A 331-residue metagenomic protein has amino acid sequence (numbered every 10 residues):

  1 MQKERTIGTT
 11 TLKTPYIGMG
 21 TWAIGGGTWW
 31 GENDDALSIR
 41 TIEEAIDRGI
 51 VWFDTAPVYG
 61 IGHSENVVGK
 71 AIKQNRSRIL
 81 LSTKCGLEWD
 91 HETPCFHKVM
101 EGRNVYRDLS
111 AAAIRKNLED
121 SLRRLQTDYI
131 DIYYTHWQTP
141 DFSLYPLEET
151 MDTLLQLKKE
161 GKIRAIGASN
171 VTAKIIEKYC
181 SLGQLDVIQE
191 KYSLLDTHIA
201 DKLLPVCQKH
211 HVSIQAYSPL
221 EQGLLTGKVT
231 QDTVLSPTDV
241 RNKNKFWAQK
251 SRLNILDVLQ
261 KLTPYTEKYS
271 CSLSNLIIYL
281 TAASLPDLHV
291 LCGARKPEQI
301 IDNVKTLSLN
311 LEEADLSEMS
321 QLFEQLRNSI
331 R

Functional and structural regions predicted by a protein language model:
M1-L80: N-terminal binding-site loop/beta-alpha segment at the start of enzyme catalytic domains that lines or forms
T9, A71-R76, L122-Q126, Y179-G183: Acidic (Asp/Glu)-rich catalytic clusters
T10-W29, K84-N104, Y134: N-terminal small/glycine-rich loop or linker at the start of catalytic domains across soluble metabolic enzymes
Y16, W52, Y129-I132, A165 (+2 more regions): Residues at the N-termini of beta-strands
A23-D35, M100-R115, F142-S143: Active-site mouth loops of central-metabolism enzymes
E32-A45, S110-R124, V171-K178: Short, acidic/polar
L122-D141: Active-site groove signature of glycoside hydrolases
Q138-R331: Beta/alpha (TIM)-barrel catalytic core signal, keyed to glycine-rich beta->alpha loops juxtaposed to Asp/Glu that bind
